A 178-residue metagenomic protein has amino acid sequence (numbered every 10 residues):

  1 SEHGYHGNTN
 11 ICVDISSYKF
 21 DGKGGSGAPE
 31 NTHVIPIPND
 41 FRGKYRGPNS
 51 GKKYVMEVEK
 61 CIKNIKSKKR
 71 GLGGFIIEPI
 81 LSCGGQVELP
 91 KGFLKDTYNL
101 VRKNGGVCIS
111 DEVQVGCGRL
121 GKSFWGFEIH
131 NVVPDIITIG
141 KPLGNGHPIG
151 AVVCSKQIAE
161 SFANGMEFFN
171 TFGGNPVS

Functional and structural regions predicted by a protein language model:
S1-S178: Conserved N-terminal phosphate-binding loop of PLP-dependent enzymes in the Aspartate aminotransferase
